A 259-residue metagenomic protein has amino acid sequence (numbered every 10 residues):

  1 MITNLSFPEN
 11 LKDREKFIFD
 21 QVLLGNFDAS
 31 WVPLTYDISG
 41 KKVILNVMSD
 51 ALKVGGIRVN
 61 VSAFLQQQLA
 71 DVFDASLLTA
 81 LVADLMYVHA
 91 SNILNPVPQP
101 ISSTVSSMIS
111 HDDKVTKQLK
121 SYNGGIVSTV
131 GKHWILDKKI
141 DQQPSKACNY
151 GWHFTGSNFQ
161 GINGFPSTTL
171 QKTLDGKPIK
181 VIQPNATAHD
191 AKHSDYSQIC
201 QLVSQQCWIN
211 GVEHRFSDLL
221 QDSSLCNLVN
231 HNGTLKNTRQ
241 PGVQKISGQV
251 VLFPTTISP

Functional and structural regions predicted by a protein language model:
M1-T35, K41, L219: Non-catalytic propeptide/linker segments at domain boundaries
E9-K12, G56-F64, L77, H193-S197: Soluble non-cytosolic domains of exported or imported proteins
A29-N60: Extracellular adhesion/carbohydrate-recognition regions
W31, K42, V72, N149 (+2 more regions): Extracellular structured ligand-interaction cores
A63-H133, L202: Conserved hydrophobic ligand-interaction patch in extracellular adhesion modules
I101-L174: Acidic, glycine-rich loop-and-strand cores that form catalytic or ligand-binding grooves in diverse globular domains
H153, S157-K192, W208-R215: Substrate-binding/catalytic groove segments of enzymes that remodel or degrade extracellular structural polymers
H193-P259: Low-complexity, Gly/Ser/Thr/Pro-rich intrinsically disordered linker/tail segments
